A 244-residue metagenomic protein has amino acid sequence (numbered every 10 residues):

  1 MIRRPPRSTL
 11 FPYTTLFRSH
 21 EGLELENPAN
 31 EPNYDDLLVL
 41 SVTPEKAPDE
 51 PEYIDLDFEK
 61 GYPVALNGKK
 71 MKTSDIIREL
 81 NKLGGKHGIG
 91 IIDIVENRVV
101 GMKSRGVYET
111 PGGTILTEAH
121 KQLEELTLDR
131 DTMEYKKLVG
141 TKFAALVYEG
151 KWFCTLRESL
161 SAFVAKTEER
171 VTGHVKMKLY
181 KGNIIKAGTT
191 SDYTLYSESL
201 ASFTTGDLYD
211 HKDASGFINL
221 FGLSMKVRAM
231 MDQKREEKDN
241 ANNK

Functional and structural regions predicted by a protein language model:
M1-T9: Short, exposed "boundary/linker" segments that immediately precede the start of a downstream structural module
L10-K244: Nucleotide-activated chemistry modules centered on ATP-dependent adenylation/adenylyltransferase
